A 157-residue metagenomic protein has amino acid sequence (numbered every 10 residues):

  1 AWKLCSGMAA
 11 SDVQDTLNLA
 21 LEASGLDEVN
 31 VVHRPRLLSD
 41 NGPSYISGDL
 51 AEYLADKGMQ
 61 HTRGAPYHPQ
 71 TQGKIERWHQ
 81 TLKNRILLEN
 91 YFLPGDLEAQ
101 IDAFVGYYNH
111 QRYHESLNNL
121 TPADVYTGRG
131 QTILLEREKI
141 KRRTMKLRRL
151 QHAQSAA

Functional and structural regions predicted by a protein language model:
A1-Y107: RNase H-like DDE/DDD metal-dependent nuclease/strand-transfer catalytic core used by mobile genetic elements
A55-M59, Q80-A157: C-terminal domain-tail junction helix/linker
